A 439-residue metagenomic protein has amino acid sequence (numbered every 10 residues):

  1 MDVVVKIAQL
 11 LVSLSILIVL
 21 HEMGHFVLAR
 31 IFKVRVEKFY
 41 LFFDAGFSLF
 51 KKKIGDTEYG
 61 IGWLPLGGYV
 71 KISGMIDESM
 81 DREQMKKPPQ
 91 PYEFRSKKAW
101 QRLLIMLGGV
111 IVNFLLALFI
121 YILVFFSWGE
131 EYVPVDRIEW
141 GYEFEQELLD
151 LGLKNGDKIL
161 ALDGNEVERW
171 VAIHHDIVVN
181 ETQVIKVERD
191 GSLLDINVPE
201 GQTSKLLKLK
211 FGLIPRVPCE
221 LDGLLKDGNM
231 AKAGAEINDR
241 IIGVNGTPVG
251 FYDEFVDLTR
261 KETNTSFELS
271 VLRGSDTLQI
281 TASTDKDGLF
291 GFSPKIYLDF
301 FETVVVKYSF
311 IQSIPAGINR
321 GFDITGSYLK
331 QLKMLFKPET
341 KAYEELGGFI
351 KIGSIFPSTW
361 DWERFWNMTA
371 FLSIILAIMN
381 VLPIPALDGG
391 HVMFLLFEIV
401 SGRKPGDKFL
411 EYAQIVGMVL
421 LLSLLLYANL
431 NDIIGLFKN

Functional and structural regions predicted by a protein language model:
D2, K6-L10, K97-M106, V110 (+1 more regions): Residue-level signature of transmembrane alpha-helical entry/exit and packing/kink sites in multi-pass membrane
D2-M85, M379-S401: Small-residue-rich helix-interface/hinge motifs
L14-I18, K71, N113, L372-V381 (+1 more regions): Alpha-helical transmembrane segments of multi-pass membrane proteins
F50, L107, W170-H174, V198 (+3 more regions): Short beta-alpha junctions and helix-cap segments that line functional grooves
G68, I72-E143, S423: Internal alpha-helical transmembrane segments
M75-R82, Y92, K97, Y142-G201 (+1 more regions): Juxtamembrane extramembrane loops of integral membrane proteins
P88-K97, K210-G243, T247-I378, M393-V416 (+1 more regions): Functional transmembrane alpha-helices
V124-E168, K205-G243, T247-F251: PDZ/PDZ-like domain segments forming the peptide/carboxylate-binding groove, activating on the N-terminal beta-strands
